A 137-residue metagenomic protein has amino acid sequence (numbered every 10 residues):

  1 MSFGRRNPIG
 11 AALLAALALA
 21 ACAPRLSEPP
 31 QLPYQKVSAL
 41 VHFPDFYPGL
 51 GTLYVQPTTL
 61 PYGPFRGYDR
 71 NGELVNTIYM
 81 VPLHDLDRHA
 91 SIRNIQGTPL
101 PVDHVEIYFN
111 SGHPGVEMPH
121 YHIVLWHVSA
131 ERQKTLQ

Functional and structural regions predicted by a protein language model:
M1-S2, P99: Glycine-centered secondary-structure boundary/capping sites
S2-A11: Bacterial N-terminal signal peptides that target proteins for export
A11-L17: Sec-dependent N-terminal signal peptides
L19-A21: C-terminal motif of bacterial Sec signal peptides marking the signal peptidase cleavage site
A23-Q137: Metal-centered catalytic cores of metalloenzymes
